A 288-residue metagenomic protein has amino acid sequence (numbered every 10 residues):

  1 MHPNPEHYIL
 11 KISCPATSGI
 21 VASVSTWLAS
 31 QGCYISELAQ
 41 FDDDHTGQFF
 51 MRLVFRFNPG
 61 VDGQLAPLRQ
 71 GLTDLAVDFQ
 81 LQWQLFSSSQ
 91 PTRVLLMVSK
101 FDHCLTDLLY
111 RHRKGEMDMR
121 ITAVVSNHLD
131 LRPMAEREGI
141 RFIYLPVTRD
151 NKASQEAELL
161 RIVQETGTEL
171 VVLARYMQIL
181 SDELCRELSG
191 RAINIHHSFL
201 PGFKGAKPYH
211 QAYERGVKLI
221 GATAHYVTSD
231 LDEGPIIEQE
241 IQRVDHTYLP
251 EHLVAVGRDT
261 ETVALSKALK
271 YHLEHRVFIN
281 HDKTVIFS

Functional and structural regions predicted by a protein language model:
M1-T92: A conserved regulatory-domain signal marking ACT and ACT-like small-molecule sensing domains and adjacent regulatory
S13, L95-M97, V125: Short hydrophobic segments within beta-strands
V94-C104: Short, glycine-rich nucleotide/cofactor-binding loops
H103-K114: Histidine-anchored nucleotide/phosphate-binding helix
M119-D130: Short internal beta-strands
R120-T122, R141-P146, R191-H196: Short hydrophobic/aromatic-enriched beta-strand-loop microsegments
H128, N151, Q155, E169-S288: Donor/substrate-binding cores of folate-linked one-carbon enzymes
E136, I140-T166: Adenosine-nucleotide cofactor-binding segment
